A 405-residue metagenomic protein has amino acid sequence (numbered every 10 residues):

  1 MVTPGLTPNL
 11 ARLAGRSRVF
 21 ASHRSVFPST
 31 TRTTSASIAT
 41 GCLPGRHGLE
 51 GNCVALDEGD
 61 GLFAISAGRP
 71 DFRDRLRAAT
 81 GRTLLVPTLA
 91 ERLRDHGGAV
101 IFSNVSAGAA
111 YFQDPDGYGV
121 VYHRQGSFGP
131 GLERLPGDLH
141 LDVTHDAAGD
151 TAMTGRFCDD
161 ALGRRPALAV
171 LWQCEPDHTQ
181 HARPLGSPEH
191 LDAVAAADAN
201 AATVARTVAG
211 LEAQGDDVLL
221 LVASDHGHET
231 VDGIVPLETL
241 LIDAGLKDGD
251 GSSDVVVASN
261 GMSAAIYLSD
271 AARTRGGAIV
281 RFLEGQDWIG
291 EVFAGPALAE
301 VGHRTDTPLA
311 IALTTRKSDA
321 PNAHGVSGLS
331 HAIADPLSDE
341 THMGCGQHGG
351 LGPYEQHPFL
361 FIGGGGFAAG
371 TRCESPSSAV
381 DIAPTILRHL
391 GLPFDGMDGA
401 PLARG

Functional and structural regions predicted by a protein language model:
M1, R12-A14, I38, L93 (+8 more regions): Beta-strand elements within well-structured catalytic alpha/beta cores of enzymes that handle phosphate/sulfate esters
V2-G48: Short, structured active-site-proximal loop/turn typified by the sulfatase FGly-forming signature C/S-X-P-X-R
P4-G5, T30, N52-G59, S66-A78 (+2 more regions): Secreted, luminal/periplasmic, and some membrane-associated catalytic domains that remodel anionic oxygen-ester
P8, T33, L84-E91, T151 (+5 more regions): A structural signal for well-ordered alpha-helical segments within the folded catalytic domains of diverse enzymes
R16-R18, H96-V100, R164-A169, D216-V218 (+2 more regions): Loop/turn elements at helix/coil->beta-strand transitions in domains of secreted/extracellular proteins
C42-S187, R275, E284, N322: His/Asp/Glu-rich, glycine-adjacent segments that coordinate divalent cations and/or stabilize oxyanion chemistry on
H178-R183, H226, L337-H342, Q347-H348 (+1 more regions): Histidine-centered active-site/metal-ligand motif
D243-V280, M343-P384, R388-H389: Substrate-binding rim/cap in mid-to-C-terminal beta-strand-loop elements of soluble/periplasmic
